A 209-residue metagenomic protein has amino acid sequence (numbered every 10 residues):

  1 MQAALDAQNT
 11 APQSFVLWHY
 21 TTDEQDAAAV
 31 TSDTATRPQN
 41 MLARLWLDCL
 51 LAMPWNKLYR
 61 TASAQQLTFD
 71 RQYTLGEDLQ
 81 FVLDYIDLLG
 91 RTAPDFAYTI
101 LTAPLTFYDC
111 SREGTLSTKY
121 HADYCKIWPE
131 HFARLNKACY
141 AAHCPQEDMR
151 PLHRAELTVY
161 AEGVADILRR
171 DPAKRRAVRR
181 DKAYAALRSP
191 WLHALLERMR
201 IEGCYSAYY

Functional and structural regions predicted by a protein language model:
M1-V30: Conserved donor NDP-sugar-binding/catalytic core segment of glycosyltransferases
Q2-A4, D84, E130, R134 (+1 more regions): Alpha-helical elements of Rossmann-like donor-binding domains used by nucleotide-donor carbohydrate transfer enzymes
Q13, A165-Y209: Membrane-interface aromatic/basic loop that binds lipid-linked glycans or pyrophosphate carriers, typified by
V16, A28, A35, Q39 (+1 more regions): Conserved, well-structured functional cores that handle cations and Mg-NTP chemistry
W18-T21, Q39, P145, A173 (+1 more regions): Mixed-charge (Asp/Glu-Lys/Arg
Q39-H121: Conserved nucleotide-sugar donor-binding catalytic segment
K126-L152: C-terminal, non-catalytic tails of nucleotide-sugar-dependent glycosyltransferases
H153-D166: Amphipathic alpha-helical repeat scaffolds of TPR domains
